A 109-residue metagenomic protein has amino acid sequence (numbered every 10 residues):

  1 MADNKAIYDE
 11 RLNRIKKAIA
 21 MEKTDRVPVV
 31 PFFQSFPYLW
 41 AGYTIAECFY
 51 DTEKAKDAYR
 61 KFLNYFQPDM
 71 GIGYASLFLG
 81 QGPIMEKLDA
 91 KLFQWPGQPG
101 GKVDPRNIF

Functional and structural regions predicted by a protein language model:
M1-F109: Catalytic cores of TIM-barrel enzymes
